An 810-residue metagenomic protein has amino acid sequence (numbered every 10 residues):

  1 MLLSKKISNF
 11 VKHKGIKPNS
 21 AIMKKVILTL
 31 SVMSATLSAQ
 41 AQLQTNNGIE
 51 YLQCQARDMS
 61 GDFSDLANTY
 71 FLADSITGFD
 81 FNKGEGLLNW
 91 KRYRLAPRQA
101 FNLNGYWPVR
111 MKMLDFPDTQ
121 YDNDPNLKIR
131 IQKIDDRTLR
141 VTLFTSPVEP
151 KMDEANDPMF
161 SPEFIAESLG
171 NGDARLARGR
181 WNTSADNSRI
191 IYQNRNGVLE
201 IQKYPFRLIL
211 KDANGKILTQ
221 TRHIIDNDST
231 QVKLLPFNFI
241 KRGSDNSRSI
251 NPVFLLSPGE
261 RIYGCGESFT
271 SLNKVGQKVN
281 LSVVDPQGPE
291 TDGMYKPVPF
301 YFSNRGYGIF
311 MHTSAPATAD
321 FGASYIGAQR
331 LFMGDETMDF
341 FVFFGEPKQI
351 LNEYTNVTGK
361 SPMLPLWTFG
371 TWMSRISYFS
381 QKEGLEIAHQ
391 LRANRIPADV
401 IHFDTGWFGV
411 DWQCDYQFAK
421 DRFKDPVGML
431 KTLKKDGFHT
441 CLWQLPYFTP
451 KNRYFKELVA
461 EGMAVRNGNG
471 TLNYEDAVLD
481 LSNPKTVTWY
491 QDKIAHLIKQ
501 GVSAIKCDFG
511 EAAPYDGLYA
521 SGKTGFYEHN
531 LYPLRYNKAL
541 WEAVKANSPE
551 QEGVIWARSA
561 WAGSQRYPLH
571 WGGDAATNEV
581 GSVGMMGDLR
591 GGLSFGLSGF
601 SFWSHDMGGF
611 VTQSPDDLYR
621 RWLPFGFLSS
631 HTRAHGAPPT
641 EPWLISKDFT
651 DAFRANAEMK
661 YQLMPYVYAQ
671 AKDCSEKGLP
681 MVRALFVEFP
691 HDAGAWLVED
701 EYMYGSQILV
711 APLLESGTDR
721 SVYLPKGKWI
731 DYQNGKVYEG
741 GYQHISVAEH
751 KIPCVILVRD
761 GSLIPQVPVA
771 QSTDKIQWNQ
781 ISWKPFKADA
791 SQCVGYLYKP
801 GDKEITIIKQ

Functional and structural regions predicted by a protein language model:
M1-Q44: Bacterial Sec-dependent N-terminal signal peptides
A41-V357, P362, L366-W367, I376 (+8 more regions): N-terminal accessory segment at the very beginning of proteins
D136, F144-S146, R195-G197, Y204-F206 (+21 more regions): An acidic- and aromatic-residue-enriched active-site/binding cleft used to recognize and process polar
T138-L139, R189, V198, R207 (+22 more regions): Beta-sheet entry/capping signal
F160-G172, Q220, S229, P397-F653 (+2 more regions): Aromatic- and carboxylate-enriched substrate-binding clefts and catalytic-loop regions of carbohydrate-active enzymes
F300, L391, L433, L540 (+1 more regions): Conserved, mostly hydrophobic/aromatic
S380-A393, V487-H496: Short, acidic/polar
E542-N547, E552-G553, A560-G572, R590-G591 (+2 more regions): Catalytic core of carbohydrate-active enzymes
